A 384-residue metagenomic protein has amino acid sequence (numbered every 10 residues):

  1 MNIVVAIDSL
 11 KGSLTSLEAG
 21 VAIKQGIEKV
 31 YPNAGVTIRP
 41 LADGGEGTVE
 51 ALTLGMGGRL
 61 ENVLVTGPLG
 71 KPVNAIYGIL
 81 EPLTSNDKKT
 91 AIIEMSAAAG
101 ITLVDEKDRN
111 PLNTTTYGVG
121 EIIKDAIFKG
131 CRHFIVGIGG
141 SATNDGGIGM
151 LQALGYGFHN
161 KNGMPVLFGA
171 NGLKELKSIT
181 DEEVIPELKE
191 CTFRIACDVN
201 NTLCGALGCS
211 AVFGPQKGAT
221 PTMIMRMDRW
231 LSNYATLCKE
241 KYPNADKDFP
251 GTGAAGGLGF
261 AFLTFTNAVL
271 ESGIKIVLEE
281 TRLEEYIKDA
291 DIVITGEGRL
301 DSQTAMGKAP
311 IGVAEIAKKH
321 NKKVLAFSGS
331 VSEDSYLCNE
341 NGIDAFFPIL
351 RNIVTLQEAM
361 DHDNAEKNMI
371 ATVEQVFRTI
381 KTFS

Functional and structural regions predicted by a protein language model:
N2-I138, A142-S384: N-terminal loops that bind phosphate or other acidic moieties and the adjacent beta-alpha structural core
